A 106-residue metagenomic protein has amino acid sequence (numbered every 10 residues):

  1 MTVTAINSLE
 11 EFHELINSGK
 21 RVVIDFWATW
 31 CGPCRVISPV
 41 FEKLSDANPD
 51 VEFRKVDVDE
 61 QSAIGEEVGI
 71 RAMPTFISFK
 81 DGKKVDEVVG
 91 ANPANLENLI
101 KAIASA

Functional and structural regions predicted by a protein language model:
T2, W27, E52-R54: Conserved Rossmann-like nucleotide-binding pocket used by diverse enzymes that bind dinucleotide cofactors
T4-V22, S62: A short beta-strand-turn-helix
G19-R21, V36-V56: Conserved helix-turn-beta segment immediately C-terminal to the redox Cys motif in thioredoxin-like folds
K20, W27-W30, A72: Short pre-active-site segment immediately N-terminal to redox-active cysteine/selenocysteine motifs in thiol-based
F26-P39: Conserved redox-active cysteine motifs that mediate thiol-disulfide chemistry, especially di-cysteine Cys-X(1-2)-Cys
S62, V68-F79: Structural micro-motif
I77-A106: Non-catalytic, surface beta->alpha helical segment in thiol-disulfide oxidoreductase systems
